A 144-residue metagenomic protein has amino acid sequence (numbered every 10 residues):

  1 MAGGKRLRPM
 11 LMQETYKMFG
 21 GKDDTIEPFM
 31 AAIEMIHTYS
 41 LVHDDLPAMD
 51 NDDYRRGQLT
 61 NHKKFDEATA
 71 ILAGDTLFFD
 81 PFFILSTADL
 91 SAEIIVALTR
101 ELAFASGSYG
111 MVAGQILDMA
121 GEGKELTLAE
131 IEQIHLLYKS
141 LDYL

Functional and structural regions predicted by a protein language model:
M1-L144: Mg2+-dependent prenyl diphosphate-binding active-site environment of isoprenoid biosynthetic enzymes
